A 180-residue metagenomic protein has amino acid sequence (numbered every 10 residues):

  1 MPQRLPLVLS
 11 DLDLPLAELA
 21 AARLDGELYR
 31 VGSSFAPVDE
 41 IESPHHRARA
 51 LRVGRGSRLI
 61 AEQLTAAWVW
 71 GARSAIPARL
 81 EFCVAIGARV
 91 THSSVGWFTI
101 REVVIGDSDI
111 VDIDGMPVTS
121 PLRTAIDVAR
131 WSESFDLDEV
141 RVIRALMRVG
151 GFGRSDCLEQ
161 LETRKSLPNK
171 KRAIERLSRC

Functional and structural regions predicted by a protein language model:
M1-D127, W131-C180: Short gly/ser-rich loop at a beta-strand->alpha-helix junction or flexible surface loop bordering the NTP-binding
